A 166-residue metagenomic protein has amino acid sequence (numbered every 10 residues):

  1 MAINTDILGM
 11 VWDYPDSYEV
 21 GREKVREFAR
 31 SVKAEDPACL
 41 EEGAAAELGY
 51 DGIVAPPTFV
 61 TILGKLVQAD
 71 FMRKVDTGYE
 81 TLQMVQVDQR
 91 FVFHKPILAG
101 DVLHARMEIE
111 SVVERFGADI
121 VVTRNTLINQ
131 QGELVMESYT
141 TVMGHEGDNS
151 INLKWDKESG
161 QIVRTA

Functional and structural regions predicted by a protein language model:
M1-I3, D88, F93-A166: HotDog/MaoC-like acyl-thioester-processing domains
M1-Q86, L153-A166: Hot-dog-fold acyl-thioester-processing enzymes
